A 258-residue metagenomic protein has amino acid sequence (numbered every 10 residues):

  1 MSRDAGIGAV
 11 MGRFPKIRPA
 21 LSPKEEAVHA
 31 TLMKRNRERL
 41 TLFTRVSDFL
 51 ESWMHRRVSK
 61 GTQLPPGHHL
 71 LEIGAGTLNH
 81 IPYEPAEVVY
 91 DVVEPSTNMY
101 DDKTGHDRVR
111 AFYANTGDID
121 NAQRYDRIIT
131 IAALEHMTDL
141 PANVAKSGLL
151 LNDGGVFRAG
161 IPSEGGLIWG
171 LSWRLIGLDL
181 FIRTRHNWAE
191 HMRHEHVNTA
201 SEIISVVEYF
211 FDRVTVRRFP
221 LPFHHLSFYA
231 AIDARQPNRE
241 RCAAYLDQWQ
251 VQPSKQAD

Functional and structural regions predicted by a protein language model:
R3-E26, F43-R45, G117, T138-N152 (+1 more regions): S-adenosyl-L-methionine-dependent methyltransferase catalytic module, highlighting the catalytic core
M33-R45: Class I SAM-dependent transferase core
D48-G67: Conserved alpha-helix/loop element of class I SAM-dependent methyltransferases that forms part of the SAM/SAH-binding
H69, V89, R124-D126: Structural signature of beta-strand start/N-cap positions in the alpha/beta core of ABC transporter nucleotide-binding
L71, A75-D118: Class I SAM-dependent methyltransferase SAM/SAH-binding core
D118-I128: A short acidic, Gly/Pro-enriched loop at the edge of an enzyme's catalytic core that lines a small-molecule cofactor
R127-D139: A short SAM/SAH-binding and catalytic strip from SAM-dependent methyltransferases
